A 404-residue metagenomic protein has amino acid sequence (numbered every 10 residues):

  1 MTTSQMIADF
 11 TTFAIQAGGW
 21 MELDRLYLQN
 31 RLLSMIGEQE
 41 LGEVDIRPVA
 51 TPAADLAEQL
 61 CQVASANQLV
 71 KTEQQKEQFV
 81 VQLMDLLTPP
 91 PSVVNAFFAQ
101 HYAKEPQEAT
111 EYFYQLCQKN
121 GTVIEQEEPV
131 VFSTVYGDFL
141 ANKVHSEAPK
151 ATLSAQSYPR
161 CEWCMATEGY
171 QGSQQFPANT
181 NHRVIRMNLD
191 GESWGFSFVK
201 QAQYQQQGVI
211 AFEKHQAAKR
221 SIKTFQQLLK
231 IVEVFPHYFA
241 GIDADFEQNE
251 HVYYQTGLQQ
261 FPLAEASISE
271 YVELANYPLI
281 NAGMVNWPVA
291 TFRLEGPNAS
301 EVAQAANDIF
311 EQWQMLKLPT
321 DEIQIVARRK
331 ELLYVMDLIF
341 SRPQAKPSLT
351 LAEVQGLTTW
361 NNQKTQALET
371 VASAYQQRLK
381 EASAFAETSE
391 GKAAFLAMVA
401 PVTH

Functional and structural regions predicted by a protein language model:
M1-A218, A266-P288, A303-A306, E311-H404: Active-site microenvironments that recognize anionic phosphate/pyrophosphate groups
A217-A240: Helical scaffold of the NTase/Pol beta-like nucleotidyltransferase catalytic core
L229, Y253, N307-F310: Generic solvent-exposed, charged/amphipathic alpha-helical segments that serve as macromolecular interface scaffolds
P236-Q248, T256-N307: Catalytic or ion-translocation cores adjacent to nucleophile or general acid/base/metal-coordination motifs in diverse
Y238-Q248, V252, L318-R328: A short glycine-rich, hydrophobically flanked beta-strand micro-motif that places a catalytic Asp/Glu for divalent metal
V252-T256, L338: A structural signal for short, well-ordered beta-strand segments
